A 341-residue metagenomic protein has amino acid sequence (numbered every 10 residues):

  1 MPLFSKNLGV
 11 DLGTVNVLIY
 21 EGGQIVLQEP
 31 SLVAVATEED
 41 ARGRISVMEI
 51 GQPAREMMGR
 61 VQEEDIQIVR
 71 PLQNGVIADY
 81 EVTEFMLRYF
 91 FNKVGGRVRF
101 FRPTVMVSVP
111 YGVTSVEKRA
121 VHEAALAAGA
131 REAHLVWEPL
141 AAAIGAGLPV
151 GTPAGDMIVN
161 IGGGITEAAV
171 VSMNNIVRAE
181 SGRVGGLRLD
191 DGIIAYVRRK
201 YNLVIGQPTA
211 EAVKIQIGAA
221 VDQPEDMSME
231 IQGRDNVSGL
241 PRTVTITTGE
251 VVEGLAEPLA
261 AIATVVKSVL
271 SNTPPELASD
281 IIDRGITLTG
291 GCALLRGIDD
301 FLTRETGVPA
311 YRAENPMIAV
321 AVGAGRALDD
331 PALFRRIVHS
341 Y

Functional and structural regions predicted by a protein language model:
M1-I161, A169-T287, A293-Y341: Nucleotide/phosphate-binding catalytic cleft detector across ATP-hydrolyzing and phosphate-transferring enzymes
